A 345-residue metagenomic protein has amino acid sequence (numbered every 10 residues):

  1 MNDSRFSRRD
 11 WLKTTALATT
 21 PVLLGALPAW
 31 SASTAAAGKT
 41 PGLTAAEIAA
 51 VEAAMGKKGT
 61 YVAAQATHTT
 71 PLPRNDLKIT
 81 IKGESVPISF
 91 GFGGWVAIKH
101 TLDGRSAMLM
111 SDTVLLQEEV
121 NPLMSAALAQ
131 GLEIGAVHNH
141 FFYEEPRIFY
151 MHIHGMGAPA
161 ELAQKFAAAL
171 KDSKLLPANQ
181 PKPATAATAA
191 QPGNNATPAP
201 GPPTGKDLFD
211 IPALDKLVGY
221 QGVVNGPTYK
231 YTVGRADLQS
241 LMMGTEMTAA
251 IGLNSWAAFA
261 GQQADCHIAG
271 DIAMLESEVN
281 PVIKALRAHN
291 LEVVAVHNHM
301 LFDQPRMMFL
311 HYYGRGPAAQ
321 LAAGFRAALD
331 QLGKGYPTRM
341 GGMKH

Functional and structural regions predicted by a protein language model:
N2-T19: N-terminal secretory signal peptides and thylakoid transit peptides that target proteins across membranes
R5, A26-A50: C-terminal segment of N-terminal export signals and the immediately downstream linker at the start of the mature
A37-A46, G59-P73, L175-T232, Q239-M242 (+1 more regions): Intrinsic disorder/low-complexity detector
E52-K57, Y61-S85, R105-S111: An N-terminus-focused feature that recognizes amino-terminal "leader" regions
I81-H100, D237-G261, V296: Intrinsic, low-complexity N-terminal interaction/targeting segments
P87-S89, Q117-F142, E276-H299: Extended intrinsically disordered, low-complexity coil regions enriched in Ser, Thr, Gly, Ala and often Pro
G94-M108, T113-L123, S255-H267, M274-E278 (+2 more regions): Mid-length scaffold segments of soluble, non-membrane domains
Q117-L123, A129-I134, E145-A196, P200 (+2 more regions): Hydrophobic, ordered structural segments
